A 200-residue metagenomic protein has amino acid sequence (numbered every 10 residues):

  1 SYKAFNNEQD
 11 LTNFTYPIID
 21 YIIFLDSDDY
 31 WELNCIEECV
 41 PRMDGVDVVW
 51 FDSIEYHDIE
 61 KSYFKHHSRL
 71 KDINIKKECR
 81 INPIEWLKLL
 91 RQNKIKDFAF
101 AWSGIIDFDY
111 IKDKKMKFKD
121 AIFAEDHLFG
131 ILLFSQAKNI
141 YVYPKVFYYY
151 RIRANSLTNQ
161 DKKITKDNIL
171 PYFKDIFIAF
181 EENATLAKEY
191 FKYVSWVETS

Functional and structural regions predicted by a protein language model:
S1-K174: Nucleotide-sugar donor-binding/catalytic module of glycosyltransferases that assemble extracellular/cell-envelope
F118, Y190-S195: Inter-helical turn/loop segments and adjacent helix faces that build the functional surface of alpha-helical bundle
D161, A187-Y190: Secondary-structure edge/capping motif, primarily at the C-terminal ends of alpha-helices and the immediately following
D175-L186: Mixed-charge (acidic/basic) macromolecular-recognition segments
W196-S200: Non-catalytic, C-terminal membrane-associated alpha-helical segments of glycosyltransferases
